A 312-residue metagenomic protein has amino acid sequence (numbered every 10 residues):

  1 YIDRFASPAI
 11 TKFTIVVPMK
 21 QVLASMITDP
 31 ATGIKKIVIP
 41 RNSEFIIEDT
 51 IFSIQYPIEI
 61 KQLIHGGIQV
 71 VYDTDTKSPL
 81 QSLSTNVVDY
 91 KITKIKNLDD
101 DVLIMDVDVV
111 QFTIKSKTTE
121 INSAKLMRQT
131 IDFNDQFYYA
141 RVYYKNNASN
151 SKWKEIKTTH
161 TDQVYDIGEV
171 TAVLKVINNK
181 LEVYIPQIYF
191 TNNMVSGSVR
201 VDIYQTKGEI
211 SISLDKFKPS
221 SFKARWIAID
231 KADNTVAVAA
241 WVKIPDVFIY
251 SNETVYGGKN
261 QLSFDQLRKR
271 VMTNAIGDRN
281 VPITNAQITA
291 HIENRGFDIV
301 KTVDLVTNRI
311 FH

Functional and structural regions predicted by a protein language model:
Y1-H312: Signature of Asx- and small-polar-rich beta-strand/turn repeats characteristic of beta-solenoid architectures
